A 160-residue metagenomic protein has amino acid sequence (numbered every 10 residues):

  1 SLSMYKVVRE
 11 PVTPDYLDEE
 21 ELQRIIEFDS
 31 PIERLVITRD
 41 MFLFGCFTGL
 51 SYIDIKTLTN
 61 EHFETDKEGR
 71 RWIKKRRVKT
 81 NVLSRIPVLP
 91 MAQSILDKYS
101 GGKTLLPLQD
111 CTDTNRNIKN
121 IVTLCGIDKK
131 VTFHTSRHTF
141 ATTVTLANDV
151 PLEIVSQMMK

Functional and structural regions predicted by a protein language model:
L2-Y52, R70, D110, N148: Basic, Lys/Arg- and aromatic-enriched nucleic-acid-binding interface segment
P11-V12, R77-N120, G126: C-terminal catalytic core of Y-nucleophile DNA break-rejoin enzymes
R24-P31, E61, S94, T123-I127: Conserved helix-loop functional segments at active or binding sites
I37-M41, C111-T112, D128-N148: Short basic/aromatic active-site micro-motif
L43, F47, I53-D54, R137-K160: C-terminal catalytic core of tyrosine-transesterase DNA break-rejoin enzymes
N60, K119, T123, L146 (+1 more regions): Residue-level detection of the helix-turn-helix DNA-binding "recognition helix"
H62-G69, D128-K129, D149-K160: Short, polar N-cap/turn motifs at the start of nucleic acid-interacting alpha helices
W72-K75, K129-V131: A short linear hydrophobic-aromatic micro-motif
